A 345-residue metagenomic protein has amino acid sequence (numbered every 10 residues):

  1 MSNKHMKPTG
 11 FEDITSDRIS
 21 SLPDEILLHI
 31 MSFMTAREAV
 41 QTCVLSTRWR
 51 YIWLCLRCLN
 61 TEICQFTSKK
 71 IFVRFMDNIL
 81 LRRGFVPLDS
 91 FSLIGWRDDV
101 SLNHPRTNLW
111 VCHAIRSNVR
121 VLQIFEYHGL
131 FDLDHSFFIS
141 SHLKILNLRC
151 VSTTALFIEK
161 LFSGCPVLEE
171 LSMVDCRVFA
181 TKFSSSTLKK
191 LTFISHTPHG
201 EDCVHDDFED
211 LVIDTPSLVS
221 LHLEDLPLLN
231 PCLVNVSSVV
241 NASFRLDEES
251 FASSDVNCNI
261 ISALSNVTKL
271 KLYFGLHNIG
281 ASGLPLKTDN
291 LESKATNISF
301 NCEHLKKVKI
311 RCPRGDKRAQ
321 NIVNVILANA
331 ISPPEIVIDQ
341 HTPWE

Functional and structural regions predicted by a protein language model:
M1-D13, S253-S254, K269, G283-N290 (+2 more regions): C-terminal capping region of solenoid repeat domains
S2-T187, I194-H196, I326: Leucine-rich repeat
F33, Q41, F66-D77, R82 (+9 more regions): Leucine-rich repeat
L45, M173, E224-L226, N235 (+3 more regions): Short coil/turn segments at secondary-structure boundaries
W96, Y127, L146-V151, L171-C176 (+9 more regions): Solvent-exposed loop/turn tips at the surfaces of repeat/solenoid architectures
N108-H113, D134-S141, E159-P166, A180-K189 (+7 more regions): A structural signal for leucine-rich repeat
S243-E249, N257-N266, K271-L272: Segments adjacent to and within acyl-thioester-processing domains across lipid and secondary-metabolism enzymes
